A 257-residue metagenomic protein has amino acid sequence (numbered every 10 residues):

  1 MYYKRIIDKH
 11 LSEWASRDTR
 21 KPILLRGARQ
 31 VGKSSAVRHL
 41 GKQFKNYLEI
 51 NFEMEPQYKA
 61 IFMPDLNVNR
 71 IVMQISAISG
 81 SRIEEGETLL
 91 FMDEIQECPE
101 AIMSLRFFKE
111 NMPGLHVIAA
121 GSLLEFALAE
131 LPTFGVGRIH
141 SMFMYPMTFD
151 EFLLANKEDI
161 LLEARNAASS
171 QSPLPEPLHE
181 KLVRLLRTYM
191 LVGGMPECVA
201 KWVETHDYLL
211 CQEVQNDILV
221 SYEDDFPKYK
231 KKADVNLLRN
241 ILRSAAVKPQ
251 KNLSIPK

Functional and structural regions predicted by a protein language model:
M1-S16: N-terminal pre-Walker A segment at the start of P-loop NTPase domains
L25: Hydrophobic anchor at the beta1->P-loop junction of P-loop NTPases
K33: Conserved lysine of the Walker
A36, L40: Hydrophobic positions on the alpha1 helix immediately C-terminal to the Walker A/P-loop
M54-G86: Short glycine-rich substrate-engagement loop in P-loop NTPases that contacts/grips substrate
F91, H116-S122, F143, F152: Structural recognition of the conserved hydrophobic beta-strand(s) that form the central parallel beta-sheet of P-loop
E125-S141, L153-E158: Short regulatory helix/loop adjacent to the ATP-binding pocket of P-loop NTPases
L154, D159-K257: Interdomain hinge/linker elements that couple catalytic modules in large macromolecular machines
